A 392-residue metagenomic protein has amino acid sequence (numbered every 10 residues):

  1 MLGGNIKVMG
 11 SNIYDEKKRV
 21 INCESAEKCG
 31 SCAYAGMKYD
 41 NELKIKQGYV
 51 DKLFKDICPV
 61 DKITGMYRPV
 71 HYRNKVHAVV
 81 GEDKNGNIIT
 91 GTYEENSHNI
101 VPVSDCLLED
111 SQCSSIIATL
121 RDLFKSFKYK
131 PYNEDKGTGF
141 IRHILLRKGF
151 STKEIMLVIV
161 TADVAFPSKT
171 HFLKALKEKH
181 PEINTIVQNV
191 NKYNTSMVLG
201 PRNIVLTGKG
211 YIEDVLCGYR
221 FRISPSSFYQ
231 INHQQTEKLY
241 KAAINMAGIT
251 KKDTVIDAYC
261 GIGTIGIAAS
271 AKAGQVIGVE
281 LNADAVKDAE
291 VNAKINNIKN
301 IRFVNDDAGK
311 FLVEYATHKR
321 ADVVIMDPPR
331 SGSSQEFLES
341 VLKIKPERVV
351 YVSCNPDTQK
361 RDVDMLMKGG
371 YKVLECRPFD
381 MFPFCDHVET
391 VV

Functional and structural regions predicted by a protein language model:
M1-E16, S168-T170, K174-V391: Rossmann-like S-adenosyl-L-methionine
N12-R19, K28-P131, L146, S151 (+1 more regions): Extended interfacial segments that mediate partner engagement and assembly in macromolecular machines
R68-R73, E82-K84, K136-T138, L206 (+1 more regions): A short catalytic or substrate-binding loop motif that flags glycine-/basic-rich loops and adjacent residues that bind
N74, K153-I155, K252-D253: Nucleotide donor/acceptor-binding cores
G91-E94, V158-V160, A289: Short, acidic/hydrophobic/Gly-rich beta-strand patch recurrent on exposed beta strands that often constitutes part
P102-S104, L108, C113, I117 (+3 more regions): Accessory substrate-recognition/RNA-binding modules or partner subunits associated with SAM-dependent
P131-T138, V255: Short helix/loop segment immediately N-terminal to the Walker
L146, K153-A162, R220-S224, V323: Short, aliphatic-rich beta-strand segments
